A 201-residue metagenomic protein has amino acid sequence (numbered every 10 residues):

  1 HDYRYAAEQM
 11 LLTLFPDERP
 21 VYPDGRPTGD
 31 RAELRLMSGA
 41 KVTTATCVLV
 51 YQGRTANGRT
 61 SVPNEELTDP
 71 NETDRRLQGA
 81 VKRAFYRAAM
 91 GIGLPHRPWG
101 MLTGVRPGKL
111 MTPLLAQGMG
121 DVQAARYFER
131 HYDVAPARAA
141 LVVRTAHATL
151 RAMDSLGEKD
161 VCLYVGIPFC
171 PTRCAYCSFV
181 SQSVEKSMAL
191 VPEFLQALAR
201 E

Functional and structural regions predicted by a protein language model:
H1-P16: Short, charged N-terminal beta->alpha structural module
D17-E72, A80-V81: Short, well-ordered secondary-structure micro-motifs within conserved domains or adaptor modules
N71-H96: Accessory, often N-terminal, substrate/partner-engagement and coupling regions that sit outside the core NTP/cofactor
A84, E193-E201: A non-catalytic, amphipathic alpha-helix used as a structural packing/dimerization or gating element in enzyme scaffolds
A89, G93-H96, A116-L163: N-terminal [4Fe-4S]-dependent radical SAM core
D160-E193: Canonical Radical SAM [4Fe-4S] cluster-binding loop centered on the CxxxCxxC motif and its immediate flanking residues
